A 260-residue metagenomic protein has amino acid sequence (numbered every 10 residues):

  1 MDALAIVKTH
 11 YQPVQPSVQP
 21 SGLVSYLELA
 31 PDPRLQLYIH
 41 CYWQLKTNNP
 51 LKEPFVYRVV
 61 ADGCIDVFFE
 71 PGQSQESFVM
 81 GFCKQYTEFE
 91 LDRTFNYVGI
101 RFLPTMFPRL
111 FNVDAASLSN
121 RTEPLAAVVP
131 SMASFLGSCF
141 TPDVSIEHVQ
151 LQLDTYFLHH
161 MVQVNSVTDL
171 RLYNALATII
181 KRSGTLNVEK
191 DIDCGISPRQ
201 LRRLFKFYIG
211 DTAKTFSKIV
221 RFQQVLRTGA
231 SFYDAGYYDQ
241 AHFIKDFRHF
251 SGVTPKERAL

Functional and structural regions predicted by a protein language model:
M1-Y173, A177-E189, C194-P198, D211-T212 (+3 more regions): Alpha-helical bundle regulatory/interaction domains
L125, Q223, H249-G252: Alpha-helix termini
Q200-R203, K245: Base-recognition residues in the alpha-helical recognition helix of bacterial helix-turn-helix
F205-D211, F247-R258: A secondary-structure capping/hinge motif
F207-Y208, T215, V225, G236 (+1 more regions): Phosphate-/nucleic-acid-contacting segments
S217-T228, E257-L260: Short, basic, alpha-helical segments at the C-terminal edge of helix-turn-helix-like DNA-binding modules
